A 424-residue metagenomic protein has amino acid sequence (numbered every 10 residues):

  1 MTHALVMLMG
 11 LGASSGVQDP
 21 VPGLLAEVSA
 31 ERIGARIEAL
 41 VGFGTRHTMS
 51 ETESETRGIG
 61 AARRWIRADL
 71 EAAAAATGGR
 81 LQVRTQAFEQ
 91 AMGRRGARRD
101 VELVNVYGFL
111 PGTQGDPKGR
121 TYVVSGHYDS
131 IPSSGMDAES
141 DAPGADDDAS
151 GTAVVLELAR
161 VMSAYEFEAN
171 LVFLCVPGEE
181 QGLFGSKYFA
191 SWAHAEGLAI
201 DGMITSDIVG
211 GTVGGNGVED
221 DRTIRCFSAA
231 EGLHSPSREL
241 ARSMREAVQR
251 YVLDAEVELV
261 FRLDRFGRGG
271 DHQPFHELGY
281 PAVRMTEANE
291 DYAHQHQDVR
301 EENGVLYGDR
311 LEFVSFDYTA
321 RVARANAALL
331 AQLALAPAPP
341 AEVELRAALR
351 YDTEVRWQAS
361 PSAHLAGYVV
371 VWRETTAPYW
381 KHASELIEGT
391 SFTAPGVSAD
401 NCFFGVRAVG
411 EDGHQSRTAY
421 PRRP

Functional and structural regions predicted by a protein language model:
S15-G58, A293-Q295, V299-N303: N-terminal capping segment at the start of a domain
A35-P111: A non-catalytic alpha/beta surface segment that caps or lines the substrate-entry region of metallo-dependent hydrolase
V41, V209-F227, R262-P337: Active-site-adjacent mobile loop/cap segments within catalytic or ligand-binding domains
G108, V124-S125, D129-L183, N326: Alpha-helical metal-binding/catalytic segments enriched in His/Glu/Asp
E166, V176-L278, A282-R284: Metal-dependent peptidase/peptidase-like ectodomains
Y351-H364: Conserved aromatic anchor
H382-G389: Short beta-strand segments within Ig-like beta-sandwich modules, predominantly Fibronectin type-III
A394-Q415: Beta-strand-rich modules
